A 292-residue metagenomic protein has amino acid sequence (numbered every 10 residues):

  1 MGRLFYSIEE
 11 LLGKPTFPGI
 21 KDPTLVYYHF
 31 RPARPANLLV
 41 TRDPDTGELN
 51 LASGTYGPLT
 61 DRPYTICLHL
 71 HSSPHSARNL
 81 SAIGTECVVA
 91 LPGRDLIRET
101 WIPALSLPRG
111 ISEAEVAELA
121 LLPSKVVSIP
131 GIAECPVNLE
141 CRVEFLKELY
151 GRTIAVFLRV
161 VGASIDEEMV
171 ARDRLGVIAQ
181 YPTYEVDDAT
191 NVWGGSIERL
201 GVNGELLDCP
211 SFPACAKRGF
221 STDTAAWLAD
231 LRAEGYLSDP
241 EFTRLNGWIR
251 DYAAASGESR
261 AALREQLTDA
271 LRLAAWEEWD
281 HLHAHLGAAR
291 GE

Functional and structural regions predicted by a protein language model:
G2-E292: Basic, polyanion-binding surface patches
